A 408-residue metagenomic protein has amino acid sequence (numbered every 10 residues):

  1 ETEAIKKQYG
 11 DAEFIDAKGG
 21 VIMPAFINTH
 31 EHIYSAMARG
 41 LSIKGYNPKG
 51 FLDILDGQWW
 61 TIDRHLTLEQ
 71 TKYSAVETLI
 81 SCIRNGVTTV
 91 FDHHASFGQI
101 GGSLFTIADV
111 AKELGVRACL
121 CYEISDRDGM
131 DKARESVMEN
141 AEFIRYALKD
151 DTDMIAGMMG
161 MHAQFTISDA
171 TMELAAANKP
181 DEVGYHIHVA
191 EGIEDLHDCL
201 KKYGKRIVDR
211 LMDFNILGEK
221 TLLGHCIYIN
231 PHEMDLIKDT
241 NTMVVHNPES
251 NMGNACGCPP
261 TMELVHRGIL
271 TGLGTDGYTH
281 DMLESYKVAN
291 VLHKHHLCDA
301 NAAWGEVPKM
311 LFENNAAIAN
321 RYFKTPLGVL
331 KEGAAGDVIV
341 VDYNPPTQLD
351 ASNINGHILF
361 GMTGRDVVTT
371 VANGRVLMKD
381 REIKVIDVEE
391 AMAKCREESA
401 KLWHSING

Functional and structural regions predicted by a protein language model:
E1-M23: Histidine-rich, glycine-flanked metal-binding segment
Q8, L311-G408: Active-site microenvironment of metallo-dependent hydrolases
G20-S42: Di-metal (Zn2+ and/or Mg2+/Mn2+) metal-binding site signature of metallo-dependent hydrolases with the MBL/beta-CASP
I22, L41-H93, G98-V116, M138-D150 (+1 more regions): Alpha-helical scaffold segments that flank or form the walls of functional sites
M37-T71, R127-G129, I193-K220, T240-M243 (+1 more regions): Active-site gating loops and adjacent loop-to-helix segments of metal-dependent hydrolytic enzymes
H94-I227: Metal-coordinating catalytic core of metallo-dependent amide/deamination hydrolases
I193-K205, E233-K238, A255-L264, T279-L297 (+1 more regions): Histidine/acidic-residue-rich catalytic or RNA/ligand-binding cores of hydrolases and nuclease-related proteins
D213-I216, K220, M262-P345, L359-T363: His/Asp/Glu-enriched, well-ordered alpha-helical/loop segment that forms or immediately abuts the divalent-metal
